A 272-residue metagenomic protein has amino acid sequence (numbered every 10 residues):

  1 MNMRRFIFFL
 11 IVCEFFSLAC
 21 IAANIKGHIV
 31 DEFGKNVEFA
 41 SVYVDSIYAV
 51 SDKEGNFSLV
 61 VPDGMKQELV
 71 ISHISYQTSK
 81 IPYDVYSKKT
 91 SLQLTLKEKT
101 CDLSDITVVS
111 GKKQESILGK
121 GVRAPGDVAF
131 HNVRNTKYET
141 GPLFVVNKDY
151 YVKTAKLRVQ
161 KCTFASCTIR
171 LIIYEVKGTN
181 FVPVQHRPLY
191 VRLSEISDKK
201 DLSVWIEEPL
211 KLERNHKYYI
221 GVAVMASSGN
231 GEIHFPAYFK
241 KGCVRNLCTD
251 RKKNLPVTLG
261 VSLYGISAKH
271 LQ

Functional and structural regions predicted by a protein language model:
A23-E38, N56: Structural motif
K35-V37, S58-K66, E213-N215: Short Pro-Gly-centered beta-turn/loop motif in secreted/extracellular proteins
A40-V44, L69, V108, L171: Hydrophobic beta-strand segments
V44, V70-P82: A short, solvent-exposed loop/turn motif at the edges and junctions of modular extracellular/periplasmic domains
I47-N56: Short, acidic Ser/Thr/Gly-rich low-complexity loop/linker segments typical of extracellular and cell-surface proteins
F57-L59, T90-L92, K200-V204: Short strand-edge motifs at loop-to-beta-strand transitions and within beta-strands of extracellular beta-rich domains
V85-S110: Extracellular beta-sheet/turn segments enriched in Thr/Pro/Gly and aliphatic residues
D102-K177, K217, A223-Q272: Beta-sheet-rich sandwich/jelly-roll-like modules and their strand-loop junctions
